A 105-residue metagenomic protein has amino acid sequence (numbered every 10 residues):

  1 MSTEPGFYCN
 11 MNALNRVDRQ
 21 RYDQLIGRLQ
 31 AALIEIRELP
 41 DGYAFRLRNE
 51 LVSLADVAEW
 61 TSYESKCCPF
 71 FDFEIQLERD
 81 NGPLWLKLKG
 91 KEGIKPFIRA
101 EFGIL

Functional and structural regions predicted by a protein language model:
S2-D41, F70, K89-L105: Long, contiguous binding/interaction regions
I36-G42, Q76-N81: Short, ordered beta-strand-loop transition motifs
R46-L51, L86-G90: Short beta-strand-to-loop capping motifs
V52-A58, G93-I98: Short, conserved charged micro-motifs
V57-T61, F70-Q76, P83: Amphipathic, hydrophobic secondary-structure cores in small proteins
W60-E64, G103: Short, solvent-exposed amphipathic alpha-helical segments in soluble enzyme and RNA/protein-processing domains
L77-K91: A short, charged
